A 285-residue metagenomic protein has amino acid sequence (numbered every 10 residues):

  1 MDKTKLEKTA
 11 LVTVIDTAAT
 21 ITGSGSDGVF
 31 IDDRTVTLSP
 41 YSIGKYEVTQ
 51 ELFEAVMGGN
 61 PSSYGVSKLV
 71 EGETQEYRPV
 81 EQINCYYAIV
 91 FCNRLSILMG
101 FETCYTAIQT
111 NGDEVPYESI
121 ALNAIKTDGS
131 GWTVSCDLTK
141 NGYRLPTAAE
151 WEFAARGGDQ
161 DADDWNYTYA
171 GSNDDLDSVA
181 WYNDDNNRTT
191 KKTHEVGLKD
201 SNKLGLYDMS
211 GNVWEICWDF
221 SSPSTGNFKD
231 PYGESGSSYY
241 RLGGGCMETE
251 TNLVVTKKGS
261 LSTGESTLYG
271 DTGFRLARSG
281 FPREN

Functional and structural regions predicted by a protein language model:
D2-K8: Short, exposed coil/turn segments at beta-strand boundaries within extracellular/luminal domains
K8-A10, T17, E76, D175 (+1 more regions): Cysteine-rich, disulfide-stabilized extracellular repeat modules
L11-S63, E76-I97, A154, G211: A short glycine-rich, aromatic-capped structural motif
D33, E195-L198, T263-L268: Short Gly/Pro-enriched turn/cap motifs at secondary-structure boundaries
G59-Y77, N187-K191, V255-L261: Short glycine/proline-rich turn/loop motifs
Y87-T256: Functional-site microenvironments in short loops/helix caps that host divalent-cation chemistry
K229-G233, S260-L268: Short proline/glycine-enriched turn/loop segments at secondary-structure junctions
L268-N285: Short, structured beta-strand segments at or near domain termini in extracellular proteins/domains
